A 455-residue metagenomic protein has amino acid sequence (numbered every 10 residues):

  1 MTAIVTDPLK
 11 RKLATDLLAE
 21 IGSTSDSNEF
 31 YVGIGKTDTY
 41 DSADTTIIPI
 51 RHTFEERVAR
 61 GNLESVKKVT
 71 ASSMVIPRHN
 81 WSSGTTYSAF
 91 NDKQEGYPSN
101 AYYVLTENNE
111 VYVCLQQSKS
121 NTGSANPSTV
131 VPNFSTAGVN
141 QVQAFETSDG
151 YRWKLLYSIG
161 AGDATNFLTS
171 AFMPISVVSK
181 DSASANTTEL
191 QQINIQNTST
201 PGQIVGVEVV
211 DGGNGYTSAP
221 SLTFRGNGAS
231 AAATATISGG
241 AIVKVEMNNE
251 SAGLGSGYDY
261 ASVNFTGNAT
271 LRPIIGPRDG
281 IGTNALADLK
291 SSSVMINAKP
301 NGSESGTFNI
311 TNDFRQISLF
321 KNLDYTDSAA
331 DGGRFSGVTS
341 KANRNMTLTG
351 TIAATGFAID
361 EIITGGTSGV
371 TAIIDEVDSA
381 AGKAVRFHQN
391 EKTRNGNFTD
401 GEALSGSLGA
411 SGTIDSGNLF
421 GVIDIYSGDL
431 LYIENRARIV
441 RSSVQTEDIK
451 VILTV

Functional and structural regions predicted by a protein language model:
M1-S199, T270-R272, D327-G337, T364-G365 (+4 more regions): Tryptophan-rich substrate-binding surfaces of secreted polymer-degrading and adhesive proteins
E146-V455: Conserved, function-critical positions that sit in or immediately flank catalytic and ligand-binding motifs
